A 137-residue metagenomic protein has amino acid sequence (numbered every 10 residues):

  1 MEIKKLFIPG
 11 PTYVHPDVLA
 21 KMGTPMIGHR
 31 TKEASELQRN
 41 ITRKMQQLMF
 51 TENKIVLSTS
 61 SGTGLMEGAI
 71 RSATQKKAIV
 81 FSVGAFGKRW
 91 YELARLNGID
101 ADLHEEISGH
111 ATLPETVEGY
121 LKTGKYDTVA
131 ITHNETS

Functional and structural regions predicted by a protein language model:
E2-T59: A glycine-/small-polar-enriched, mobile loop at the entrance of the PLP active site in fold-type I
L48, A69-K76, G119-K125: Glycine-rich phosphate/diphosphate-binding loops that line cofactor/substrate pockets in enzymes
E52-I79, V83, G87-Y91: Conserved beta-loop-alpha segment that forms the PLP phosphate-binding cup at the N-terminus of a helix
R89-A101, I107, E118: Active-site-proximal loop->helix
E106-T112: Conserved phosphate-binding/catalytic loop of the ribokinase/pfkB sugar-kinase fold
T112-S137: Active-site phosphate-binding strand-loop segment of PLP-dependent enzymes
